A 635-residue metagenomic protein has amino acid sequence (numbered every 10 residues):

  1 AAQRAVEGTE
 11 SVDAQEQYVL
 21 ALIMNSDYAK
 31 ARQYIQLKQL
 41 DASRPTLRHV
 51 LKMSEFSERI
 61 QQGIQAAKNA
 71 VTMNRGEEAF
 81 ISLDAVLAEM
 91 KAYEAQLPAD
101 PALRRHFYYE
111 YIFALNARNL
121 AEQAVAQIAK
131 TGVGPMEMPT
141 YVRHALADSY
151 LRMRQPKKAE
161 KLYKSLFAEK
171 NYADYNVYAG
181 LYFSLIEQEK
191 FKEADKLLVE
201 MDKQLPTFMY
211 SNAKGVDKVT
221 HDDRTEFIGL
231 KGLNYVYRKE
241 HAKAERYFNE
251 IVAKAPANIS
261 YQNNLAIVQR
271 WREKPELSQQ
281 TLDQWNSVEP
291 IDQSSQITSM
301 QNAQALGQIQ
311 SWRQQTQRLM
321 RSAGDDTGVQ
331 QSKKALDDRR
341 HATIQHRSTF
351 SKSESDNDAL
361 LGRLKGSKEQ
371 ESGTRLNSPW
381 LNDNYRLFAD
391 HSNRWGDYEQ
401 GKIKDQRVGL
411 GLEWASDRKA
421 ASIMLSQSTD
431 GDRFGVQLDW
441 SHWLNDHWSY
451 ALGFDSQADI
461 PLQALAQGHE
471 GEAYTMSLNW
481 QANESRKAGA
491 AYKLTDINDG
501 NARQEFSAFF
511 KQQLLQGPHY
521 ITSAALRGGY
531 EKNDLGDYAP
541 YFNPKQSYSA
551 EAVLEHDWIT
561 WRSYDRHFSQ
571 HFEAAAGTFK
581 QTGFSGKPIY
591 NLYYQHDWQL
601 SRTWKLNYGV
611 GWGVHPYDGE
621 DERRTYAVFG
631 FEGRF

Functional and structural regions predicted by a protein language model:
A1-R4, G8-F635: Gram-negative and organellar
